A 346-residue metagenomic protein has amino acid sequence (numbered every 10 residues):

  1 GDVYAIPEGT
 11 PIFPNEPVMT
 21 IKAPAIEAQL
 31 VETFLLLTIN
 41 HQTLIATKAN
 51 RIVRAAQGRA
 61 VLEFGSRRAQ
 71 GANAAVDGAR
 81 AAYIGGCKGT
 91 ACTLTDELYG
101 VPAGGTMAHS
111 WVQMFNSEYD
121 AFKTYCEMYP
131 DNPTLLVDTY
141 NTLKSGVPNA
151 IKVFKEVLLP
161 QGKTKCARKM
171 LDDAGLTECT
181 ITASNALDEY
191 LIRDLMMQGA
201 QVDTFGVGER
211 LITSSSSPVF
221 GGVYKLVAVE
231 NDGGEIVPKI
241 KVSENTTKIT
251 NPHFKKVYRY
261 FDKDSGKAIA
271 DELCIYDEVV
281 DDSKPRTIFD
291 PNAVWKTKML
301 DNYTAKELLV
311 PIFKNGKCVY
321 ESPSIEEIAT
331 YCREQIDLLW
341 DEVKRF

Functional and structural regions predicted by a protein language model:
G1-A174, E189-L191, T213, D232: Buried, small/hydrophobic-residue-enriched core segments of structured protein domains
K163-C179, L187-F346: Gly/Ser/Thr/Ala-enriched C-terminal appendages of enzymes
